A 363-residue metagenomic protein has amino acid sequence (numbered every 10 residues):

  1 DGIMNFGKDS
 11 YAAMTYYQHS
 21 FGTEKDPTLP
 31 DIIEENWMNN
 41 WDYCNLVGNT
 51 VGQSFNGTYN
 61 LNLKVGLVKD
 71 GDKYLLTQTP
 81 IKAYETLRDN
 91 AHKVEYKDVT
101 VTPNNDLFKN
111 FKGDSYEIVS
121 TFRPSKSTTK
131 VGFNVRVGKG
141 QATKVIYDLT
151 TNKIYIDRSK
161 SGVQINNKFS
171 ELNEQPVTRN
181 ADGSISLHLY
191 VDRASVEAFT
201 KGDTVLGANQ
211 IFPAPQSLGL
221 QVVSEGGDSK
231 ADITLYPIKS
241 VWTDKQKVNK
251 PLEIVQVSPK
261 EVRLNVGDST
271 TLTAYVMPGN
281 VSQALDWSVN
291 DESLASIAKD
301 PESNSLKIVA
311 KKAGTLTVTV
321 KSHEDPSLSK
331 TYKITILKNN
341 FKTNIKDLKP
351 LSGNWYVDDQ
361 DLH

Functional and structural regions predicted by a protein language model:
D1: Active-site neighborhood of glycoside hydrolase catalytic domains
M4-Y11, H19-K250, I345-L362: Beta-rich accessory regions
N249-F341: Extracytoplasmic soluble-region selector
